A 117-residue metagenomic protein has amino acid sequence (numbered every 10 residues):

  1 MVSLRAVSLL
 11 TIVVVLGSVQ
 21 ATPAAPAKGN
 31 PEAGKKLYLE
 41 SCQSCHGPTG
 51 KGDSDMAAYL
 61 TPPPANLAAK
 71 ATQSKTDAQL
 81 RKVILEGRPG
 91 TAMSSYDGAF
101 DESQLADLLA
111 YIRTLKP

Functional and structural regions predicted by a protein language model:
M1-L9: Bacterial N-terminal signal peptides that target proteins for export
S8-S18: Bacterial N-terminal signal peptides
V19-L37: Electrostatic cytochrome c docking/interface patches
G34, Y38-P48, L108, I112: The canonical Cys-X-X-Cys-His
H46-G52, L85: Detector for the c-type heme attachment site
Y59-L115: Extracytoplasmic electron-transfer domains, predominantly the class I c-type cytochrome c fold
